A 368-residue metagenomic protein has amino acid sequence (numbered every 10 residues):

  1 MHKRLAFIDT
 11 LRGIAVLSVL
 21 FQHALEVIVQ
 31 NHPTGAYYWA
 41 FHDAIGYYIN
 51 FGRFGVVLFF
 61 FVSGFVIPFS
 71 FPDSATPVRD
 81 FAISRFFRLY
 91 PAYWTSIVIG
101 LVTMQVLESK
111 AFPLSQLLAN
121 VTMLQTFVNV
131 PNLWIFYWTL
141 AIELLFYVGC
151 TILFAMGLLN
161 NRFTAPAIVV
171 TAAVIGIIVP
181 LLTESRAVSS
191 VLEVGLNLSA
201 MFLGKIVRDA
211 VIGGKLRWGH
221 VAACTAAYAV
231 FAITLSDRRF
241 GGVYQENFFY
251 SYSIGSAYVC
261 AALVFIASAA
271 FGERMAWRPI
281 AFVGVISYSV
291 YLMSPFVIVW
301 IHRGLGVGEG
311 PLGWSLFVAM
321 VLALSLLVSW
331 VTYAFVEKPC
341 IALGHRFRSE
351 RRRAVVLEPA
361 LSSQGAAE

Functional and structural regions predicted by a protein language model:
H2-F7, F21-Y48, F69-S74, V78-D80 (+4 more regions): Alpha-helical transmembrane segments in multi-pass integral membrane proteins
D9, G13-V16, V56, S63 (+2 more regions): Residues within membrane-spanning alpha-helices of integral membrane proteins, especially the hydrophobic core/packing
L11, S18-F21, L58-F60, V66 (+6 more regions): Hydrophobic residues within membrane-embedded alpha-helical segments of Major Facilitator Superfamily
V16-Q22, T164-L181, A223-A229: Small-polar-interrupted transmembrane alpha-helices in polytopic inner-membrane proteins
L17, L58, W94, V98-V102 (+10 more regions): Generic alpha-helical transmembrane segments of integral inner-membrane proteins, especially permease/transport modules
P33-F54, V62, R79, I83 (+8 more regions): Membrane-interface helix-loop-helix regions
R346-E368: Extracellular/periplasmic envelope-modification machinery, especially enzymes that add or remove acyl/ester groups on
